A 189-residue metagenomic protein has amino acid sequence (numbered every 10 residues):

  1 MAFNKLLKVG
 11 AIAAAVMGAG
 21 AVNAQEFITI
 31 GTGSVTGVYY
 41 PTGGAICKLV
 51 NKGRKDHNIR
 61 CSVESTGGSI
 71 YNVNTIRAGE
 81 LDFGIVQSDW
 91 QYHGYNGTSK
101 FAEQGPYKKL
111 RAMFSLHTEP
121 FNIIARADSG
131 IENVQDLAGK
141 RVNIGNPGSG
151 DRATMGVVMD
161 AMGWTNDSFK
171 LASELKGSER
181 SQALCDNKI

Functional and structural regions predicted by a protein language model:
M1-G10: Bacterial N-terminal signal peptides that target proteins for export
M17-A24: Sec/Tat signal peptide C-region and signal peptidase I cleavage site
F27-K52, I59, S115, E119-D186: Bilobed "Venus flytrap"/periplasmic-binding protein-like clamshell domains and structurally analogous long
G44-L49, S62-Q104, I131, E179-A183: Pocket-flanking alpha-helical
H57, R77-V86, K140-V142, C185-I189: Alpha-to-beta junction loops
E103-L116: A structural signal for short loop-to-beta-strand junctions that line the ligand-binding cleft of periplasmic/secreted
